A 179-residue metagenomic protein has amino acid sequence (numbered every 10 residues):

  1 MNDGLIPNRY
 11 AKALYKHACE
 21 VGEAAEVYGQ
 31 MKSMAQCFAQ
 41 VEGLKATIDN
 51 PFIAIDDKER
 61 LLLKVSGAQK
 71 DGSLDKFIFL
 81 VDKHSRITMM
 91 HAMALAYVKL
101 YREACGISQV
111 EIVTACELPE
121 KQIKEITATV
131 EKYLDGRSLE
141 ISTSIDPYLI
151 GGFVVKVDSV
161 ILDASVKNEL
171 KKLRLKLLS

Functional and structural regions predicted by a protein language model:
M1-S179: Elongated, mostly alpha-helical coiled-coil "stalk/stator" tethers of large membrane protein machines
